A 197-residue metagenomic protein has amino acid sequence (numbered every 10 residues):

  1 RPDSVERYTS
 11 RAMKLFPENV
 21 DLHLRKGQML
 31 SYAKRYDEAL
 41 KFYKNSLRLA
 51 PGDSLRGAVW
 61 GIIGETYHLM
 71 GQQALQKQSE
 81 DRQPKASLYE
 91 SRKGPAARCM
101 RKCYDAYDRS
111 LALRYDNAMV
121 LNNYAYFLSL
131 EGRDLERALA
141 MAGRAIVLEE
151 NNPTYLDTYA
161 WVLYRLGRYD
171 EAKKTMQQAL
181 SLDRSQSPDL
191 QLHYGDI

Functional and structural regions predicted by a protein language model:
S10-K14, N45-P51, D105-A112, G143-V147 (+1 more regions): Conserved structural position within tetratricopeptide repeats
P17, P51-S54, Y115, E150 (+1 more regions): Short coil turns that delineate tetratricopeptide repeat
L22, R56-V59, V120, Y155 (+1 more regions): TPR alpha-solenoid repeat register
Q28, E65, Q72, Y126-F127 (+2 more regions): Residue-level recognition of tetratricopeptide repeat
Y32-A33, I62, L69, L130-E131 (+1 more regions): Register position in tetratricopeptide repeats
